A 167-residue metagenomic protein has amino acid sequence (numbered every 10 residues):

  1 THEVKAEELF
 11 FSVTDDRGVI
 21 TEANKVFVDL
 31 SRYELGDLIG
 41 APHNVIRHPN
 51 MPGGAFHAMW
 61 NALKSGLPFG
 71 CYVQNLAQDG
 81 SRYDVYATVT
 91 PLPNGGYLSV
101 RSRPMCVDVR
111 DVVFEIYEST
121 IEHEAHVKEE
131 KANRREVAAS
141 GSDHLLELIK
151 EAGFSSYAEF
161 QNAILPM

Functional and structural regions predicted by a protein language model:
T1-E122: Sensory/regulatory domains in signal-transduction proteins
N94-P166: Sensory coupling linkers of modular signal transduction proteins
